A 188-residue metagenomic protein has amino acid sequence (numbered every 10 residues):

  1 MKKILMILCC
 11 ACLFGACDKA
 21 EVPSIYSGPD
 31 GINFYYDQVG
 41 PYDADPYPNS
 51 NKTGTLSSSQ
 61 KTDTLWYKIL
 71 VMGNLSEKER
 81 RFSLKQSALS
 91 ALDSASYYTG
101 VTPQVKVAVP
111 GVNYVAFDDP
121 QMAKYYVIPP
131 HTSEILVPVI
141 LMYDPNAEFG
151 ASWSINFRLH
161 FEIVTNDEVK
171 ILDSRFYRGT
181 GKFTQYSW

Functional and structural regions predicted by a protein language model:
K2-I7: Sec-dependent signal peptide recognition, specifically the positively charged N-region followed immediately by
L13-A16: C-terminal motif of bacterial Sec signal peptides marking the signal peptidase cleavage site
D18-W188: Short boundary segments that mark the start of a structured unit
